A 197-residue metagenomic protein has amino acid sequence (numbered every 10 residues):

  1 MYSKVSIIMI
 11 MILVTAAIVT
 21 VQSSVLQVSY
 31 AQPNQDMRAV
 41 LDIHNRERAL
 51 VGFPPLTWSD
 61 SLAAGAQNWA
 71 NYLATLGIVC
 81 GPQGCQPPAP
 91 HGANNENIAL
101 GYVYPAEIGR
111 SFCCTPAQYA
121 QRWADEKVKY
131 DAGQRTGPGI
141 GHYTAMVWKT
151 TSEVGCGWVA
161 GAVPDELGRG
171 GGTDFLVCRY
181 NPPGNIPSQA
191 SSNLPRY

Functional and structural regions predicted by a protein language model:
M1-V5: Positively charged n-region of N-terminal signal peptides that target proteins for export
M9-S24: Bacterial N-terminal signal peptides
V25-A31, G184: Short, polar/proline-rich extracytoplasmic segments that appear immediately after membrane translocation
Y30-N94: Short, well-ordered surface patches within globular domains
A89-Y197: A well-ordered secondary-structure block
